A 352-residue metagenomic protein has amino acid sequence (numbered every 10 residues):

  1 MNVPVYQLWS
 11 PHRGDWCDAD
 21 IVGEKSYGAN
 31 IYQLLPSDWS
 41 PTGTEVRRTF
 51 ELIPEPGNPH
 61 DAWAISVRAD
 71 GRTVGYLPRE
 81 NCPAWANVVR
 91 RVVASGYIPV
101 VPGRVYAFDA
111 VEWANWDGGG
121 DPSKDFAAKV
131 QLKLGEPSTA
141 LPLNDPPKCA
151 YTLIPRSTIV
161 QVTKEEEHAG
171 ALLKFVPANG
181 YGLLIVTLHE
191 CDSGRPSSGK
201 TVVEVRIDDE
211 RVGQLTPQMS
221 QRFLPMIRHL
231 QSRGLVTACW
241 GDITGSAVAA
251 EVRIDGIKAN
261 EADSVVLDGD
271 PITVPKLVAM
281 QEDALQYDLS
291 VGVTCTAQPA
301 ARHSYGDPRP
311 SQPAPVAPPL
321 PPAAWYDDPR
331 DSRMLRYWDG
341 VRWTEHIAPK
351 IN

Functional and structural regions predicted by a protein language model:
M1-A314: Conserved active-site motif detector
A314-N352: Signature of WW domains and closely related Tyr/Trp-rich beta-sheet microdomains in eukaryotic regulatory proteins
